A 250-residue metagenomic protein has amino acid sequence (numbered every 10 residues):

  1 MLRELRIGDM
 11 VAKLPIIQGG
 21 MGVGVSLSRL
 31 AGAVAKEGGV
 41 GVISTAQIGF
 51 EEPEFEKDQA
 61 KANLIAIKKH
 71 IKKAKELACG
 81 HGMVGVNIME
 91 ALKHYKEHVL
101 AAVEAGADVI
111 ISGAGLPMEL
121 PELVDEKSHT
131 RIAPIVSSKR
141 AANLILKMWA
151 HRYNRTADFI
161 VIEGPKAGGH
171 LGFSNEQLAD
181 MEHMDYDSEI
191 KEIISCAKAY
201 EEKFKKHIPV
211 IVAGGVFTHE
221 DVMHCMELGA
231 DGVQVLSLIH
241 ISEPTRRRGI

Functional and structural regions predicted by a protein language model:
M1-F204: Active-site entrance/lid segments in N-terminal catalytic domains of soluble metabolic enzymes
G41, V233-Q234: Paired acidic/hydrophobic, glycine-rich loop segments that form the ligand-binding mouth/hinge of periplasmic-binding
P209-F217, V235-S237: Glycine-rich beta-strand-to-loop/alpha-helix junction loops that act as flexible
D221: Residue-level recognition of oxygen-bearing side chains
I239-P244, R248-I250: Single conserved hydrophobic/aromatic residue that forms the stacking wall/gate of nucleotide- or nucleobase-binding
